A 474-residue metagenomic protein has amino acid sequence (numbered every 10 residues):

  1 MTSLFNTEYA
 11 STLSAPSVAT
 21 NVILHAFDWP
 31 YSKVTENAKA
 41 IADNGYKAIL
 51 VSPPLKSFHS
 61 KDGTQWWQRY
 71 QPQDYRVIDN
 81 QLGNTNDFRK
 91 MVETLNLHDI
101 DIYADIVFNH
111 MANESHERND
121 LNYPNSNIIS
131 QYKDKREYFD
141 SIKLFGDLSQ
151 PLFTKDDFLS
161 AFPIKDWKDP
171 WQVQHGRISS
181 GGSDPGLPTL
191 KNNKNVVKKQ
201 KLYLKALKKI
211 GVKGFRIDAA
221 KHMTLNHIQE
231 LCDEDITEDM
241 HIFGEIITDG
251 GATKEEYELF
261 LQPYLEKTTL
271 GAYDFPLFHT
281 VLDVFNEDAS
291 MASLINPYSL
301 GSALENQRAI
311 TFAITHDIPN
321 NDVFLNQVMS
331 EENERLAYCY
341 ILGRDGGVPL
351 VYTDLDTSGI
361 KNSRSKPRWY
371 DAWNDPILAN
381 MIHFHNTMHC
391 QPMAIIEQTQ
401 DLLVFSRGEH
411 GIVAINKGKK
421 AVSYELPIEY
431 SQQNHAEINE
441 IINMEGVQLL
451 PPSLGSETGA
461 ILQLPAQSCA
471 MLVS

Functional and structural regions predicted by a protein language model:
T2-V22, E36-A42, Y46, P53 (+7 more regions): Active-site-proximal helices and loops of the catalytic beta/alpha 8
S17, N21, S57-E93, S130-K133 (+3 more regions): Aromatic- and acidic-residue-enriched carbohydrate-binding clefts of CAZyme catalytic domains
V22-S32, L187-V197: Active-site mouth loops of central-metabolism enzymes
A26-W29, K33, P53-S60, N80-L82: Active-site-adjacent substrate/metal-binding segments within catalytic domains of carbohydrate-active enzymes
F27-W29, A40, N44, N113-S115: Active-site-proximal N-terminal segment of extracellular/periplasmic enzymes that hydrolyze or transfer
P30-Y31, Q81-T85, V196-V197, S330-E331: A conditional alpha-helix N-cap/helix-loop micro-motif detector
E114, N127, G146, K155 (+4 more regions): Membrane-interface amphipathic segments in extracytoplasmic regions
G181, G186-K191, L225-C232: Active-site cleft segment of glycoside hydrolase catalytic domains centered on the general acid/base Glu
